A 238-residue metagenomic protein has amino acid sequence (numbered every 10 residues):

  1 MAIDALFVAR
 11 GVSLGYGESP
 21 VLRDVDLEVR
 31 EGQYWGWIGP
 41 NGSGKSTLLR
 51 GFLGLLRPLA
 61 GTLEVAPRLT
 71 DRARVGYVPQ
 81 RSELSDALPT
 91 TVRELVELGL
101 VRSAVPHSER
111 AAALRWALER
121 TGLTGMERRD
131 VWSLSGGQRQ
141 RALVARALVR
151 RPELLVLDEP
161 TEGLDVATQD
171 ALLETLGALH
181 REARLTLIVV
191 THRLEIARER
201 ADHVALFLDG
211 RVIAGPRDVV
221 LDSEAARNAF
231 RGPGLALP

Functional and structural regions predicted by a protein language model:
L53: Helix-to-loop junction immediately C-terminal to a conserved catalytic motif
E109-M126: Conserved ABC ATPase "signature" region
D130-L134: Conserved ABC ATPase signature
R151: Conserved catalytic motifs of ABC-family nucleotide-binding domains
L155-D158: Catalytic Walker B motif of ABC-type/P-loop ATPase nucleotide-binding domains
T191-H192: H-loop/switch region of ABC-family ATPase nucleotide-binding domains
V204-P216: H-loop (His-switch) and adjacent beta-strand-loop-beta switch element of ABC-type ATPase nucleotide-binding domains
